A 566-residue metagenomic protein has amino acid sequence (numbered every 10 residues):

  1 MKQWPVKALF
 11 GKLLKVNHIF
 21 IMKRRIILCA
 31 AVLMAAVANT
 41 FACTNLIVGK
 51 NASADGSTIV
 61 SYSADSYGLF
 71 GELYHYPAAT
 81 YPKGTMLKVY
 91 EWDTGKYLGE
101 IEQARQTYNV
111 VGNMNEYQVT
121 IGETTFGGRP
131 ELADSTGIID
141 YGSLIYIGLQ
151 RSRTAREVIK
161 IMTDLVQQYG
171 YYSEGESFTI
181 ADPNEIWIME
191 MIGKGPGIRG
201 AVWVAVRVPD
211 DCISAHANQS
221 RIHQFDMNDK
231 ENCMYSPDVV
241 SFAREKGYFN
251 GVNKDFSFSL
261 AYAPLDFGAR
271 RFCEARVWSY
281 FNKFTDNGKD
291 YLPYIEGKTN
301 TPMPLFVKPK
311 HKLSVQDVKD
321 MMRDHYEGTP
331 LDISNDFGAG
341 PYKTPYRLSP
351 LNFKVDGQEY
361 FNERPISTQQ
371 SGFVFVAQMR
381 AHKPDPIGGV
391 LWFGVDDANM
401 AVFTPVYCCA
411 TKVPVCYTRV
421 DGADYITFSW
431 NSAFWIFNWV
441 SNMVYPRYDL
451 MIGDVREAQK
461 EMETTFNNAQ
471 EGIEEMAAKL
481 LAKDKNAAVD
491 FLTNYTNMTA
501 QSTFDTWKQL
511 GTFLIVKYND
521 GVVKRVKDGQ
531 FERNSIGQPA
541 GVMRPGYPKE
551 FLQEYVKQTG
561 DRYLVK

Functional and structural regions predicted by a protein language model:
W4-L9, L13-I27: Bacterial N-terminal signal peptides that target proteins for export
I27-L33: Sec-dependent N-terminal signal peptides
M34-A42: Sec/Tat signal peptide C-region and signal peptidase I cleavage site
C43-Y141, I161-L313: A contiguous strand-loop segment
I145-R151: Short, well-ordered beta-strand elements within core beta-sheets of diverse protein domains
F242-G394: Glycine-rich, aromatic-lined ligand/substrate-binding cores of catalytic and carbohydrate-binding domains
P341-K479: Substrate-recognition/cap regions that form aromatic- and gly/pro-loop-enriched pockets for small-molecule ligands
A458-K566: Histidine-centered catalytic/metal-binding microenvironments
